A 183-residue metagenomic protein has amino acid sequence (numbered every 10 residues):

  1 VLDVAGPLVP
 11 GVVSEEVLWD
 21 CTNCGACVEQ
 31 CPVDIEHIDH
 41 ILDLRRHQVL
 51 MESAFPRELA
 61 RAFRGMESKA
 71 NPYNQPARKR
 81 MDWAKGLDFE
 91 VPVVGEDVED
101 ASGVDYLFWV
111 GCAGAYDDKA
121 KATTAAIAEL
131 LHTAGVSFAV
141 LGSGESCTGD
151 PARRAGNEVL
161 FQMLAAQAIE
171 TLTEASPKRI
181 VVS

Functional and structural regions predicted by a protein language model:
V1-S183: Iron-sulfur-cluster electron-transfer modules
